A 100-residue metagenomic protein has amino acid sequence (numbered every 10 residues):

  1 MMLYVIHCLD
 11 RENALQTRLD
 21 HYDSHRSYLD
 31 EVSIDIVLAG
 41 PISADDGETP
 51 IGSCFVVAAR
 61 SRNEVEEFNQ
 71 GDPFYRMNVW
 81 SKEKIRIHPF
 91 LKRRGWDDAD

Functional and structural regions predicted by a protein language model:
M1-D100: Conserved, structured core segments of small domains
